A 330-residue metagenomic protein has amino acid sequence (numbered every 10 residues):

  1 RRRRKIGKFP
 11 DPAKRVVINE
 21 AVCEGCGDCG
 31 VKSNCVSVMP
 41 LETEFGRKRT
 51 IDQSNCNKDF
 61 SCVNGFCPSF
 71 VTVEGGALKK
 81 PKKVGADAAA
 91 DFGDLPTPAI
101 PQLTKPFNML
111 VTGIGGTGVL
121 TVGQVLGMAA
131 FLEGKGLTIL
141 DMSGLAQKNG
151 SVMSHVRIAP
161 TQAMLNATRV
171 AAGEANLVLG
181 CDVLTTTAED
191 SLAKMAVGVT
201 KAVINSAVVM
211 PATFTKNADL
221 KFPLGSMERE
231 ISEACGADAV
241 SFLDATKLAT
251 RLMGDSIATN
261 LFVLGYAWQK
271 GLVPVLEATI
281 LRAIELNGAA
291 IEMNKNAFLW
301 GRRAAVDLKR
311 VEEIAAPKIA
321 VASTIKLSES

Functional and structural regions predicted by a protein language model:
R1-V17, V275, T279, A283: Glycine/aspartate-rich loop-and-adjacent alpha/beta segment that forms the canonical ThDP
R2-I6, R47-I51, C67-P68, K79 (+2 more regions): Composition- and surface-driven signal marking solvent-exposed, interaction-prone regions in large proteins
A13, G30-K32, G46-K48, D59 (+5 more regions): Active-site lining segments that contact anionic ligands and/or coordinate catalytic metals
V16, A21-E24, S33, S54 (+4 more regions): Feature representing long, continuous alpha-helical segments
N19, C23-G25, V31, S323-S330: Acidic, Ser/Thr-rich low-complexity intrinsically disordered segments
E24-T50, N55-P81: Iron-sulfur cluster-binding cysteine motifs and their immediate structural context in ferredoxin-like electron-transfer
V71-V111, T117-S330: Active-site cofactor/cluster-binding pocket
